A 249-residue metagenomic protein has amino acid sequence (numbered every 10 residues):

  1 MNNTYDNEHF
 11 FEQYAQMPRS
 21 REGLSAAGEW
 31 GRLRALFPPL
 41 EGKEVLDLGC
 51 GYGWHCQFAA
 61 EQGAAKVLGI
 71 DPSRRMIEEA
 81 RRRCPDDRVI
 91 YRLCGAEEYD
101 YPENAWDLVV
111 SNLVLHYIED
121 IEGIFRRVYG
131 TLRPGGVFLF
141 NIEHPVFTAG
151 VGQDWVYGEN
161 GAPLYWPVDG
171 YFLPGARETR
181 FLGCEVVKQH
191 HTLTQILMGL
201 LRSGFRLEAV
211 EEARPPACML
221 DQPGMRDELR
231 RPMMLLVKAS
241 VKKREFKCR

Functional and structural regions predicted by a protein language model:
M1-L40, W54-F58, E79: Conserved class I S-adenosyl-L-methionine
L46-L48, Y52-Y99: Class I SAM-dependent methyltransferase SAM/SAH-binding core
E97-V109: A short acidic, Gly/Pro-enriched loop at the edge of an enzyme's catalytic core that lines a small-molecule cofactor
L108-I121: A short SAM/SAH-binding and catalytic strip from SAM-dependent methyltransferases
E122-V137: A short glycine-rich, Lys/Arg-flanked "PGG" loop and its adjoining helix->strand segment in the class I
F138-G175: Conserved class I S-adenosyl-L-methionine
I142, V146-Q153, R180-Q195: Acceptor-substrate binding/catalytic loop of class I
G175-A176, V187-E211: Short alpha-helix
